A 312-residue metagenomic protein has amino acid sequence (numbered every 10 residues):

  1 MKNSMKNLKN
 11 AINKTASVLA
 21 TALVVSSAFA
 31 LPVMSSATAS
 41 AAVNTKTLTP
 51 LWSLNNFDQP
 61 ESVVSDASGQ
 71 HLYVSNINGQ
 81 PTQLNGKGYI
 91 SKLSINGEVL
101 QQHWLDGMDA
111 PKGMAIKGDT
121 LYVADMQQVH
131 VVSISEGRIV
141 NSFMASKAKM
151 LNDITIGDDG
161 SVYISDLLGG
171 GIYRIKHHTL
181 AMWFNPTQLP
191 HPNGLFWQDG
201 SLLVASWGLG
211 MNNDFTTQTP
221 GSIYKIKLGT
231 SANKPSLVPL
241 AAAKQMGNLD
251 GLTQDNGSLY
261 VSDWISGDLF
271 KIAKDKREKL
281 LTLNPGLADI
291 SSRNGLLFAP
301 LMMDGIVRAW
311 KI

Functional and structural regions predicted by a protein language model:
T49-L54, E98-W104, R138-M144, T179-N185 (+2 more regions): A short beta-strand motif characteristic of beta-propeller blades
F57-G69, G86-K87, L105-T120, S146-V162 (+5 more regions): Beta-rich, blade/repeat-based domains predominating in secreted/periplasmic proteins but also intracellular
S75-I77, D125, D166, S206-G208 (+2 more regions): Recurrent small/Gly-Pro-centered beta-turn motifs in extracellular repeat architectures
S75-N96: Beta-propeller domains
N78-T82, Q128, G169-G170, L209-N213 (+2 more regions): Short glycine/acidic-enriched loop and turn motifs that connect beta-strands
G86-S91, Q128-H130, G171-Y173, S222-Y224 (+2 more regions): A short loop-to-beta-strand structural motif that recurs across blades of beta-propeller domains
L93-G97, S133-R138, I175-T179, K227-A232 (+2 more regions): Short loop/turn segments that connect beta-strands within beta-propeller blades
Q128-V129, I134-D159, S165: Asp-box/WD-like beta-propeller blade repeats and closely related beta-sheet repeat scaffolds
